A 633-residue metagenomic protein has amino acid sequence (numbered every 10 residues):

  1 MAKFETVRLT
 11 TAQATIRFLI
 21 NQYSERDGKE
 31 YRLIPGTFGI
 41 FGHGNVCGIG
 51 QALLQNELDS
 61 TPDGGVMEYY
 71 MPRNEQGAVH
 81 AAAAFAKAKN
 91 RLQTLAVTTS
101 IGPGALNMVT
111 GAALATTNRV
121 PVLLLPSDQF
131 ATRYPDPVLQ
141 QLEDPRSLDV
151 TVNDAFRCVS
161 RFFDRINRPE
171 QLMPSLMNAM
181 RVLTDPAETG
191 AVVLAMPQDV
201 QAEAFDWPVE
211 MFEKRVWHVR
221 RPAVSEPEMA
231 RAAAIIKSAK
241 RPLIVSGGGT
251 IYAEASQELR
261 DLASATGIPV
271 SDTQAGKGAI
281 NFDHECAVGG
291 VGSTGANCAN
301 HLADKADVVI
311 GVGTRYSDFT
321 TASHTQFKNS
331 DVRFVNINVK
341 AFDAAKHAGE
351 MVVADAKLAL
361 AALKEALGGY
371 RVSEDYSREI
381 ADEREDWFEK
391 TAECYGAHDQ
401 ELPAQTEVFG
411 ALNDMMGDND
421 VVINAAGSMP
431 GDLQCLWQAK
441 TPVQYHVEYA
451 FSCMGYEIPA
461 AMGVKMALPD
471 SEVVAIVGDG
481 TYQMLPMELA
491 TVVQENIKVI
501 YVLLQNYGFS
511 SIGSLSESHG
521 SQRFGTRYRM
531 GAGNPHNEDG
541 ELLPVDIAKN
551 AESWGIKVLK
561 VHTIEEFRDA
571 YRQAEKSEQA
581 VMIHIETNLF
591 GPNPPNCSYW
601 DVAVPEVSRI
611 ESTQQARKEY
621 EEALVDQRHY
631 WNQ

Functional and structural regions predicted by a protein language model:
A2-R371, M415-D418, K498-Y501, S521 (+2 more regions): N-terminal alpha/beta PP-like core and its mobile active-site loop of ThDP/TPP-dependent enzymes
K3, N167-E170, V193, P208 (+6 more regions): Phosphate/pyrophosphate-binding active-site segments
Q13, Y31, A253, N300 (+8 more regions): Conserved structured core elements
P35-I49, R384-P459, V464: Active-site diphosphate/adenylate-binding microenvironment
S100-I101, Q141-E143, H218-V224, E285-G292 (+5 more regions): Short, flexible loop segments at the rims of nucleotide/cofactor-binding pockets, characterized by
R133-S147, A344-A345, V353, L360-A361 (+1 more regions): Thiamine diphosphate
S160-F163, T391, Y395, V558: Short amphipathic alpha-helical interaction patches enriched in hydrophobic/aromatic residues with interspersed Lys/Arg
S246-G248, V312, A426, V477-G480: Glycine-rich beta-strand-to-loop/alpha-helix junction loops that act as flexible
